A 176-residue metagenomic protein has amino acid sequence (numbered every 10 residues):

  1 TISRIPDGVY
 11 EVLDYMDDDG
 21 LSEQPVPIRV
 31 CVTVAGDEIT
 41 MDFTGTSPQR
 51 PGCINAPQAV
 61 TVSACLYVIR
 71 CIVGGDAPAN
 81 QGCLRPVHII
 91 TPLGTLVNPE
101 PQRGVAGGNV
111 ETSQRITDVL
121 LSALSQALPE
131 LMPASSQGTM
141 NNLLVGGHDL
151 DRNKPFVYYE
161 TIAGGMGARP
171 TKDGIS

Functional and structural regions predicted by a protein language model:
T1-S176: Glycine/proline-enriched, intrinsically flexible loops and inter-domain linkers
